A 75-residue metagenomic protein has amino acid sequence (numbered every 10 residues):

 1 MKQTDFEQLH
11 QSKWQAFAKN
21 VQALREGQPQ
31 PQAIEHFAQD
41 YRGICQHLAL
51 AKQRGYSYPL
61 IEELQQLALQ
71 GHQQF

Functional and structural regions predicted by a protein language model:
M1-F75: Soluble N-terminal domains of membrane-associated systems
